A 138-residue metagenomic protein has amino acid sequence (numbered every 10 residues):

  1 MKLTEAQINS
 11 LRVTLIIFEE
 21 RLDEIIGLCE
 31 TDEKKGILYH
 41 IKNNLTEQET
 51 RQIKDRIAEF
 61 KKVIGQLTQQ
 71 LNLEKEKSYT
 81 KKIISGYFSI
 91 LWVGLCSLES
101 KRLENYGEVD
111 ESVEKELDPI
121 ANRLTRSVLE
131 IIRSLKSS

Functional and structural regions predicted by a protein language model:
K2-S138: Long, low-complexity or tandemly repetitive, helically biased scaffold regions used for multimeric assembly/adhesion
